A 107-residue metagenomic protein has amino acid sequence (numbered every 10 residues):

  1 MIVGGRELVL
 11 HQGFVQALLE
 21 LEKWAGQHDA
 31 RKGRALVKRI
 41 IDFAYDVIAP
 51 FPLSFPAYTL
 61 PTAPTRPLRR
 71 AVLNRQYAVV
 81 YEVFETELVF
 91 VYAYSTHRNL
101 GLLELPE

Functional and structural regions predicted by a protein language model:
M1-L68, G101-E107: Basic, Lys/Arg-enriched alpha-helical interface segments
R69-E107: Enriched for short, Lys/Arg-rich terminal
